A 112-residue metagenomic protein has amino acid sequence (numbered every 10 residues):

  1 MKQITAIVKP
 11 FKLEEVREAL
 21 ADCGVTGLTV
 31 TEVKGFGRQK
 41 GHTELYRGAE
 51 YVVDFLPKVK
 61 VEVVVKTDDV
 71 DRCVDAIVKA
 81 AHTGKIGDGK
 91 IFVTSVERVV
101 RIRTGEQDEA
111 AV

Functional and structural regions predicted by a protein language model:
M1-V112: Positively charged, small/polar-rich N-terminal and surface patches that mediate targeting and assembly and bind
